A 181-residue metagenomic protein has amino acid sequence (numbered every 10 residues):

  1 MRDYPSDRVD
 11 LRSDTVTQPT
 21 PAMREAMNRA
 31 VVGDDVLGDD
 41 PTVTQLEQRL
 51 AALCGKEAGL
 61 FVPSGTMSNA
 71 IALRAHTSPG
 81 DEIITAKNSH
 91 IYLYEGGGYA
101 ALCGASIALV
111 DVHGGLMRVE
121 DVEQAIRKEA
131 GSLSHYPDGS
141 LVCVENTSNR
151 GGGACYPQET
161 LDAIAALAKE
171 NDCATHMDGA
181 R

Functional and structural regions predicted by a protein language model:
M1-A26: N-terminal amphipathic/basic leader segments beginning at the initiator methionine
L11, L50, S68, Y99 (+3 more regions): Buried hydrophobic positions in well-ordered alpha/beta secondary-structure cores of metabolic enzymes
S13, L37-D39, L60-P63, T85-A86 (+3 more regions): General beta-strand structural signal in soluble alpha/beta enzymes
P19-G65, A86-N88, Y92-L93, G98-A100: Conserved N-terminal alpha-helix of the aminotransferase class I/II PLP-enzyme fold
A72-G80, G98: Glycine-rich loop at the start of a catalytic domain that most often binds anionic cofactors/ligands
N88-H90, H113, S148, R181: Acidic, glycine-rich active-site loops and adjacent beta-strand->loop/helix elements that engage anionic groups
G104-A166: PLP-dependent aminotransferase-class I/II
E170-N171: Helix C-cap/helix->beta junction micro-motif
